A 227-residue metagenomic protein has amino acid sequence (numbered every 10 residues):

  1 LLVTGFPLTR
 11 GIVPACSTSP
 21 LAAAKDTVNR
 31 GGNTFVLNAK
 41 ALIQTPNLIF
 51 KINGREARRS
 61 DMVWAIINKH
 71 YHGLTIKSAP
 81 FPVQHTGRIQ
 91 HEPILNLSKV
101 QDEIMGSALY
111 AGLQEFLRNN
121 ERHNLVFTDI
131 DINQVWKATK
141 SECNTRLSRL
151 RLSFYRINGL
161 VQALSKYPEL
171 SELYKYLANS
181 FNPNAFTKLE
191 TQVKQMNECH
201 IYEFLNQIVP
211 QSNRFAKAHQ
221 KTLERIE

Functional and structural regions predicted by a protein language model:
L1-L48: Conserved catalytic core of nucleotide-sugar-dependent glycosyltransferases
K51-R55: Active-site rim elements
A57-V63: Acidic donor-binding loop at a coil-to-helix junction in glycosyltransferase catalytic cores that engages
A65-K69: Hydrophobic residues within well-ordered alpha-helices
H72: Active-site catalytic pocket residues across diverse enzymes, especially alpha/beta-hydrolases
T75-F81: Acidic/polar loop patches that form or flank catalytic/metal-binding clefts of enzymes that bind anionic ligands
P82-T86, E92-E227: Terminal low-complexity segments of carbohydrate-biosynthetic enzymes
